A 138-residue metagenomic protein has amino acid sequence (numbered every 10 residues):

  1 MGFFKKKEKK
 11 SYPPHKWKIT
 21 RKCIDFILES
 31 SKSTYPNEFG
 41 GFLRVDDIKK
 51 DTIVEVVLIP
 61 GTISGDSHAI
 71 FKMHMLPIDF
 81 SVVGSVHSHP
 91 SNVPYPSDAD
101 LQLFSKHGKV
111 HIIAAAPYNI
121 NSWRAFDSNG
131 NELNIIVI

Functional and structural regions predicted by a protein language model:
M1-V82, S91-I138: Conserved beta-strand-loop surface patch within small alpha/beta domains used for substrate/adaptor or ligand engagement
S85: Cys-dependent condensing catalytic cores that perform Claisen condensation/acyl-transfer in fatty-acid/polyketide
